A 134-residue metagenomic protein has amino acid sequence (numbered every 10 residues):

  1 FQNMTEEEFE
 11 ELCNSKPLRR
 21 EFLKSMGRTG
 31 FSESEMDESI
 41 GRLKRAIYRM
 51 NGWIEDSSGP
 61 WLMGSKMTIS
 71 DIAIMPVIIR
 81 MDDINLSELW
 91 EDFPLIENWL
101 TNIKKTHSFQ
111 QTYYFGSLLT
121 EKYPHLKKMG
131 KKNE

Functional and structural regions predicted by a protein language model:
F1-T101: GST-like fold's C-terminal all-alpha helical module
M81-E134: Long, positively charged, glycine-interspersed low-complexity recognition regions
